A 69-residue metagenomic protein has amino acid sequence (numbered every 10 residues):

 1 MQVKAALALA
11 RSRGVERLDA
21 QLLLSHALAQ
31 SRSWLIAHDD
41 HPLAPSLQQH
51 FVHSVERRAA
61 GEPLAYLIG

Functional and structural regions predicted by a protein language model:
M1-R17: Non-catalytic nucleic-acid substrate-recognition regions in nucleic-acid-modifying enzymes
L22-G69: Conserved AdoMet
